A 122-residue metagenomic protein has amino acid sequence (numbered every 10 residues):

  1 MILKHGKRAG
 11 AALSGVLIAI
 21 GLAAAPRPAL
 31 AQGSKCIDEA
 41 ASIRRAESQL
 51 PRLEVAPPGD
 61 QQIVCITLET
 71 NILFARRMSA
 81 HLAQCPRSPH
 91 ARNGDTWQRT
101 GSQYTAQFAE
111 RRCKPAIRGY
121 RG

Functional and structural regions predicted by a protein language model:
I2-V16: Bacterial N-terminal signal peptides that target proteins for export
K7-G10, L30, I72: Intrinsically disordered, low-complexity segments enriched in glycine/proline and serine/threonine
I18-A19, A29: Cleavable N-terminal signal peptides
G21-A23: Residues within alpha-helical transmembrane segments of multi-pass membrane proteins, especially transporters, ion
Q32-G122: Post-signal/leader-peptide non-cytosolic segments of secretory proteins
